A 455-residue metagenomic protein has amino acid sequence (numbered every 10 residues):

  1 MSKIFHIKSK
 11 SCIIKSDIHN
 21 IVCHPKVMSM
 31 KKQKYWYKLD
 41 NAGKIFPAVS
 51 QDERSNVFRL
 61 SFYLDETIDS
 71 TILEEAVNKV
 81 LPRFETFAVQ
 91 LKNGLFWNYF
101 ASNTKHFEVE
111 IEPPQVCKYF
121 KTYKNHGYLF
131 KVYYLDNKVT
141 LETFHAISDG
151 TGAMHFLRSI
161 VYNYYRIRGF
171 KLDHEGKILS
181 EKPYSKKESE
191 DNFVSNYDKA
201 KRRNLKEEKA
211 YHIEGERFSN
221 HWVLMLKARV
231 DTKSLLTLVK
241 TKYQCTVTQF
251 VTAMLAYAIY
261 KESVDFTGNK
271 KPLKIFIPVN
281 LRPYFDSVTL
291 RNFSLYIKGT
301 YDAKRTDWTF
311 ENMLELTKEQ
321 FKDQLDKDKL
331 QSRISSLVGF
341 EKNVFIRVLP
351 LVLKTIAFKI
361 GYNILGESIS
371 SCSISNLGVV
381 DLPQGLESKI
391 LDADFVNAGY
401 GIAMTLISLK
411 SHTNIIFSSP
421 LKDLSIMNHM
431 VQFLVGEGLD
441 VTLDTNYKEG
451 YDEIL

Functional and structural regions predicted by a protein language model:
K3-H6, I13, D17-K26: Short, positively charged and aromatic/hydrophobic N-terminal segments
F5, C12, F62, L224-D231 (+1 more regions): Generic detection of short hydrophobic beta-strand segments and adjacent strand-loop junctions
K26-F96, T104-K131, K261-L455: Acyl-thioester-dependent acyl-group transfer interface
S29-N41, L135-K138, I147-H155, S159-L238 (+1 more regions): Non-catalytic, low-complexity flexible loops and terminal extensions
D65-L81, E142-R158, A228-D265, I415-F417 (+1 more regions): Acyl activation and transfer enzymes in specialized metabolism, enriched for ANL adenylate-forming modules
F100: Conserved catalytic core of two-metal-ion nucleotidyltransferases
K124-H126, K199, F218-L226, Y243-C245 (+1 more regions): Recognition helices and adjacent regulatory flanks at domain boundaries
